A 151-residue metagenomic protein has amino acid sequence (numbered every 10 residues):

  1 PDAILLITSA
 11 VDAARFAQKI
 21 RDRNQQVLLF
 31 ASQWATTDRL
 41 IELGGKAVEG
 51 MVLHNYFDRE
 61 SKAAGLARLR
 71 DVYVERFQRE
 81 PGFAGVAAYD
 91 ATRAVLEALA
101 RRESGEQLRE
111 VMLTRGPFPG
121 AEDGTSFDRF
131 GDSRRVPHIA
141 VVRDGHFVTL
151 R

Functional and structural regions predicted by a protein language model:
P1-R151: Extracytosolic ligand-binding ectodomains
